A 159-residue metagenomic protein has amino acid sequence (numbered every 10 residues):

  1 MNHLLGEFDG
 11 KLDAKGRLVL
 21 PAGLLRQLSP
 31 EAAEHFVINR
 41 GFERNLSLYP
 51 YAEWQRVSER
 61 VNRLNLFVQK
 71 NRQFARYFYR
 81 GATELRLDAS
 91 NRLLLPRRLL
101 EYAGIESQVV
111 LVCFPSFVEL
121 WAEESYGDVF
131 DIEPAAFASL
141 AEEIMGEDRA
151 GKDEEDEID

Functional and structural regions predicted by a protein language model:
M1-D9, A14, L24-S29, A33-S90 (+1 more regions): Flexible "stalk/tail and boundary" regions
